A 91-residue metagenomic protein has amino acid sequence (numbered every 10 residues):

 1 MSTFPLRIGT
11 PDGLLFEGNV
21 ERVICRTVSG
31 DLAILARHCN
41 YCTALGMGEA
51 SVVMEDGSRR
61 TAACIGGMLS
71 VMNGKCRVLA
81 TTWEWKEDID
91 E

Functional and structural regions predicted by a protein language model:
M1-T3: Short, charged, intrinsically disordered terminal tails
P5-E91: Compact, glycine-rich, soluble single-domain proteins
